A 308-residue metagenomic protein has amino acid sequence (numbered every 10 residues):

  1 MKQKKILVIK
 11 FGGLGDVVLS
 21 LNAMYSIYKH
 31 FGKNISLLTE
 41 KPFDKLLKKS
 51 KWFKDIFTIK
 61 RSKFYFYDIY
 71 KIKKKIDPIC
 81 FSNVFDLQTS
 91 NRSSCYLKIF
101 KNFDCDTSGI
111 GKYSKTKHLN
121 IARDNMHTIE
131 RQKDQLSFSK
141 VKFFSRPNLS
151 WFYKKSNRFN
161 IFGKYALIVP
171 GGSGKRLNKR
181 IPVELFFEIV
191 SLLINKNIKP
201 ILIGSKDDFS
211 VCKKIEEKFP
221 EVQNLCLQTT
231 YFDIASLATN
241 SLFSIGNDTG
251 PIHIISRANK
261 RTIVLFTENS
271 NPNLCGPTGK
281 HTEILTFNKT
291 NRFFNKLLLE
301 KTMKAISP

Functional and structural regions predicted by a protein language model:
M1-P308: Catalytic machinery of carbohydrate-active enzymes, primarily nucleotide-sugar-dependent glycosyltransferases
